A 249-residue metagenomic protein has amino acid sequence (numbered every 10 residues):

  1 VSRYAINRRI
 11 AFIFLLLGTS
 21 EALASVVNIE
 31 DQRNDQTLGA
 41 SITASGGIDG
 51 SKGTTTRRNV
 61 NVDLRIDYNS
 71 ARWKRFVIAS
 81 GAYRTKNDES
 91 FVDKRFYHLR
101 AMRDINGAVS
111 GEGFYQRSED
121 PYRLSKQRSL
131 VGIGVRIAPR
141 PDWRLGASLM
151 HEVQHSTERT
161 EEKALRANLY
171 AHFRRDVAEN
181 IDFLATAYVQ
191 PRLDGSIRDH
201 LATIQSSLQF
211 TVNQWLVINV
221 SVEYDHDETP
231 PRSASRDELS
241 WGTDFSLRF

Functional and structural regions predicted by a protein language model:
V1-T37: Cleavable N-terminal export/targeting peptides
I29-S70, K74-M102, F114-D120: Transmembrane beta-barrel domains of bacterial outer-membrane proteins
L38, T56-V60, F91-R95, Q127-V131 (+3 more regions): Residues that define the transmembrane beta-barrel architecture of outer-membrane proteins
A40, R72-V77, A108-G111, P141-L145 (+2 more regions): Repeated loop/turn-to-beta-strand initiation elements of outer-membrane beta-barrel proteins
A44-G46, V62-L64, Y97-L99, I133 (+3 more regions): Membrane-embedded beta-strands of outer-membrane beta-barrel proteins, especially the hydrophobic/small aromatic
A44-I48, V77-G81, G113-R117, I133 (+4 more regions): Transmembrane beta-barrel strands of outer-membrane/channel proteins
I48-G50, I66-S70, R103, R117 (+5 more regions): Residue-level signature of outer-membrane beta-barrel architecture
F210-T211, D237-F249: Outer-membrane beta-barrel "beta-signal"
